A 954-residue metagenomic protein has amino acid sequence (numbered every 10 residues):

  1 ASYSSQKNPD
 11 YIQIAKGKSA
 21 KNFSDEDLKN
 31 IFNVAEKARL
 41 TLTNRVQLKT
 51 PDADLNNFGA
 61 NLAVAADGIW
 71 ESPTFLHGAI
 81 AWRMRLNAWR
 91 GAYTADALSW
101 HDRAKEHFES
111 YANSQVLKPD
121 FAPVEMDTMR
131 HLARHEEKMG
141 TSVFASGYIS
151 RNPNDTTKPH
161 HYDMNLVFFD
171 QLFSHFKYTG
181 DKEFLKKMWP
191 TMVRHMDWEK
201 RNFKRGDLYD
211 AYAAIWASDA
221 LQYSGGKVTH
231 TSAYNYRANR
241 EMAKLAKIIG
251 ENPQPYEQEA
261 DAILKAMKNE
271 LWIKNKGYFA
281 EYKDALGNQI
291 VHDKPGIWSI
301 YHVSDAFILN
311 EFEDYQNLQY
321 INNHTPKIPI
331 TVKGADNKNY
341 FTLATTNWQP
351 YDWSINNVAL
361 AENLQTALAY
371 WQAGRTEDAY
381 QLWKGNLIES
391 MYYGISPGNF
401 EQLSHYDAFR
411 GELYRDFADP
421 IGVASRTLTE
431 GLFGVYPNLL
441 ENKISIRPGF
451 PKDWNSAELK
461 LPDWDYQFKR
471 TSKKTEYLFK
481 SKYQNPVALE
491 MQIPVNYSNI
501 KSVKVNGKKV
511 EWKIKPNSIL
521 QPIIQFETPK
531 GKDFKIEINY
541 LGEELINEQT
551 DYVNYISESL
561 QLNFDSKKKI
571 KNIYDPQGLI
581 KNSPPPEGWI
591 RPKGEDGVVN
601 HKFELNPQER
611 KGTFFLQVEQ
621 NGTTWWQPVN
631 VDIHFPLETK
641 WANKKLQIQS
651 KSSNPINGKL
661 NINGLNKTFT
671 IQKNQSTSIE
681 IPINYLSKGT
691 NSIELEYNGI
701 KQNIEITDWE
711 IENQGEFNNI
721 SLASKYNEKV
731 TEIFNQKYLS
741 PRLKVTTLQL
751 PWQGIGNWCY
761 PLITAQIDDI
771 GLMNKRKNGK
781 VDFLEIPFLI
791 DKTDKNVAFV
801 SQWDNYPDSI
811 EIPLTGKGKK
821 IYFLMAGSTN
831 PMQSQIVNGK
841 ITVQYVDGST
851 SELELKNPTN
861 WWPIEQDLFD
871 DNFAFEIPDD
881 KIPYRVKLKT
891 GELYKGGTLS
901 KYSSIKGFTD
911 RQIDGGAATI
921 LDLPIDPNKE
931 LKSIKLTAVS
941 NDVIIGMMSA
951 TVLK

Functional and structural regions predicted by a protein language model:
A1-W82, L117, S174-K177, K182-F184 (+9 more regions): Acidic/polar, glycine-enriched structural segments that form the non-catalytic walls/loops of the carbohydrate-binding
M84-V116, P190-V193, D197, Q222 (+4 more regions): Active-site core of glycosidic bond-cleaving carbohydrate-active enzymes
E137-K158, Y212-V228, L403-G411: Acidic/His metal-coordination segments adjacent to aromatic residues that form catalytic metal sites in metalloenzymes
Q365-G578, E609-K611: Non-catalytic C-terminal accessory modules of carbohydrate-active enzymes
F479-Y483, I648-N654: Asparagine-centered strand-capping/turn motif at beta-strand->loop junctions
I500-N506, S566-R591, G597, I656-N666: Change to "...patches in solvent-exposed regions of secreted, membrane-anchored, or virion-exposed structural
P522-I524, V599-H601, K667, Q675-I681: Short strand-edge motifs at loop-to-beta-strand transitions and within beta-strands of extracellular beta-rich domains
N630-H634, L686-K954: N-terminal/edge-of-domain interface segments
